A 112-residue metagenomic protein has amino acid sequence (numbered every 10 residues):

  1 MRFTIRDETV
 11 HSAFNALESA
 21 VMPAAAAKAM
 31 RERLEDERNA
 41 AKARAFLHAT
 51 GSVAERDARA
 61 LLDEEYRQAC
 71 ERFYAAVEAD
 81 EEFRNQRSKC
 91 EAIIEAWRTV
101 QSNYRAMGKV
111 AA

Functional and structural regions predicted by a protein language model:
M1-M22: Short, charge-rich amphipathic alpha-helices with coiled-coil/heptad character
T4-D7, H11, A49-S52, R56 (+1 more regions): N-proximal short alpha-helices
D7, H11-F14, E35, K42 (+2 more regions): Generic detector of well-ordered alpha-helical segments enriched in charged/polar residues, highlighting helical
A27-R59: Extended alpha-helical coiled-coil "stalk/arm" regions that act as elongated linkers or oligomerization scaffolds
K28-R31, E35, E71-R105: Long amphipathic alpha-helical coiled-coil segments
T50-E78: Short, glycine/alanine-rich amphipathic alpha-helical segment that often forms an alpha-turn-alpha hairpin
R105-A112: Short, charged, intrinsically disordered terminal tails
